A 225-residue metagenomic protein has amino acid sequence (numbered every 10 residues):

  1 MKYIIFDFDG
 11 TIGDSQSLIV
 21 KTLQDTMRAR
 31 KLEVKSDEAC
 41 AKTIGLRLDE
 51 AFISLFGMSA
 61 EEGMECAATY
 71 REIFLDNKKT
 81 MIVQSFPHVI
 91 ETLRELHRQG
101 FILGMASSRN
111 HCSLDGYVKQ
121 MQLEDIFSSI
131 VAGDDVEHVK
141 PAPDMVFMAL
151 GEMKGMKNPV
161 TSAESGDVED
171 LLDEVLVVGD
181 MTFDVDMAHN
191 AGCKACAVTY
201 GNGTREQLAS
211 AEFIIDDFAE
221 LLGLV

Functional and structural regions predicted by a protein language model:
M1-K2, R94-H97, H111, G116-V225: Asp-based, Mg2+/Mn2+-dependent phosphohydrolase catalytic module
M1-K42, F56: Active-site neighborhood of HAD-like aspartate-dependent phosphohydrolases
I19-V20, L48-D49, G63, A67 (+4 more regions): A general structural signal for well-ordered alpha-helical segments in protein cores
K21-D25, A51, T69, E91 (+4 more regions): Alpha-helical elements of Rossmann-like donor-binding domains used by nucleotide-donor carbohydrate transfer enzymes
E33-A39, M58-A68, N158-A163, V168-D173: Short, surface-exposed acidic
G45-N77, P87-H97: A metal-dependent, Asp-based hydrolase signature
D76-M105, H111-V118, P143: Short, acidic loop-to-helix structural element flanking the phosphoryl-transfer center in phosphate-processing enzymes
